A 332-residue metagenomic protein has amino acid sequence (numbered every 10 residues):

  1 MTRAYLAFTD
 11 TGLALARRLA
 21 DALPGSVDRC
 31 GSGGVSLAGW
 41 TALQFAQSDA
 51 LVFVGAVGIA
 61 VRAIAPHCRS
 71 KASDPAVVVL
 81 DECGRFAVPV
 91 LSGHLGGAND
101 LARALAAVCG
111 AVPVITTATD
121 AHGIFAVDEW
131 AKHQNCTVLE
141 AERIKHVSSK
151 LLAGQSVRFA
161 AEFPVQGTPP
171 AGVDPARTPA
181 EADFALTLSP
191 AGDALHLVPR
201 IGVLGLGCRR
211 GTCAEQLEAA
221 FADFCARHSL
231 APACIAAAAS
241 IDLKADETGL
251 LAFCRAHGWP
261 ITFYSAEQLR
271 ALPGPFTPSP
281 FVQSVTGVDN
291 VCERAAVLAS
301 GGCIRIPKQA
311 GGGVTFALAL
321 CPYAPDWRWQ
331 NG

Functional and structural regions predicted by a protein language model:
M1-Y5: Extreme N-terminal starter segment of soluble prokaryotic enzymes
L6-T11: Polybasic, low-complexity association/targeting segments
G12-R18, G25, G34-S36, Q44-N99 (+4 more regions): Conserved mixed alpha/beta catalytic, RNA-binding, or beta-rich assembly cores of soluble enzyme, regulatory
D28-C30, V114, A176, T262-Y264 (+1 more regions): General small-molecule cofactor/ligand-binding pocket signal
G39-D49, R294-A299: Conserved phosphate-binding catalytic cores of ATP/NTP-utilizing and phosphoryl-transfer enzymes
I241-A296, S300-I304, K308-V314: C-terminal non-catalytic interaction/assembly regions of soluble proteins
